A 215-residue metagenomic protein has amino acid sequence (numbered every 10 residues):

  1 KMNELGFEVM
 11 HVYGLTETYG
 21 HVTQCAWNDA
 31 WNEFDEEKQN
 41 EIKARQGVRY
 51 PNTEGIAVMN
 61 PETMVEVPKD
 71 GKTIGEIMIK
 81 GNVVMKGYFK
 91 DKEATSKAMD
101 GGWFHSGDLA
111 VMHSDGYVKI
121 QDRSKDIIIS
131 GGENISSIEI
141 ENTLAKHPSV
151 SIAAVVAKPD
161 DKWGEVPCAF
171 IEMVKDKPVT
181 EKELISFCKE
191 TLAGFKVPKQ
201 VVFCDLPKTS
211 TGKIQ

Functional and structural regions predicted by a protein language model:
N3-V12, T16-Y117, S124-I127, I140-E141 (+2 more regions): Conserved AMP-binding/adenylate-forming
M10, V201-C204: General small-molecule cofactor/ligand-binding pocket signal
V12, T53, A154-V155, K199: Residue-level detector of family-conserved "landmark" positions at structurally sensitive sites
V22, K199-Q200: Extracytoplasmic/periplasmic beta-strand context in beta-sandwich domains, especially the cupredoxin/COX2 CuA-binding
G81, K86-G87, K97, L109-K196 (+2 more regions): AMP-binding/adenylate-forming catalytic core of the ANL superfamily
